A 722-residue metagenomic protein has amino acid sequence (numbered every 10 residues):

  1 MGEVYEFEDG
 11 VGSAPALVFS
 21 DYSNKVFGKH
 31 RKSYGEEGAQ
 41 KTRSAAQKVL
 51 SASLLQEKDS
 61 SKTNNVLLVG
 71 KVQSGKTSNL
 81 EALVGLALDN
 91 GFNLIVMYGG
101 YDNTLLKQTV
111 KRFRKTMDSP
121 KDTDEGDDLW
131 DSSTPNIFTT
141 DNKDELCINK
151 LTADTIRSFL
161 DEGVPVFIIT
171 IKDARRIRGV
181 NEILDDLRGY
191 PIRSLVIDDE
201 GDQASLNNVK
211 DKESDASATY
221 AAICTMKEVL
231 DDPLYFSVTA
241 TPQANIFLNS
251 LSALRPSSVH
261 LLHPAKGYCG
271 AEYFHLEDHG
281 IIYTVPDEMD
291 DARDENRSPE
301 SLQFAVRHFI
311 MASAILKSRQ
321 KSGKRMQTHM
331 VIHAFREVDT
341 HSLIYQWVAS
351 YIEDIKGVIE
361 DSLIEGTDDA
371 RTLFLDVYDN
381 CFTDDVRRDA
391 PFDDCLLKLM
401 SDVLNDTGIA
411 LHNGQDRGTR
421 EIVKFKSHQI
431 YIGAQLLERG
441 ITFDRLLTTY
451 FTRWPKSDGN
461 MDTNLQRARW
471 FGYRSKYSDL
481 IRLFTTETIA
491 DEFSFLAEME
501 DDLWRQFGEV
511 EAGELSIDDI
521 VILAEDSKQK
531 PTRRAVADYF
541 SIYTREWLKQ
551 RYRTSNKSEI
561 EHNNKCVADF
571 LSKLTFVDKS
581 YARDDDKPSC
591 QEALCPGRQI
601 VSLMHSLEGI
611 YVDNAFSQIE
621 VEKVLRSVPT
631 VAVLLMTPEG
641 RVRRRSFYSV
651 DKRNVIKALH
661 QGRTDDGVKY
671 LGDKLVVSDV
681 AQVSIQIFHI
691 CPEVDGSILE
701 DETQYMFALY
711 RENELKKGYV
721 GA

Functional and structural regions predicted by a protein language model:
F27-V69: Conserved pre-motif I regulatory segment
K76-T77: Conserved lysine of the Walker
V110, K121-I148, R193-G201, D211-K212 (+7 more regions): Conserved C-terminal RecA-like helicase domain
G126-D131, I192-D198, D202-Q203, N207-K321 (+2 more regions): Conserved P-loop NTPase catalytic core
K143-I197, S205-M226, G433-A434: Conserved RecA-like ASCE ATPase "motif II neighborhood" in helicase/translocase motors
I171, S301-G323, Q327, A334-D339 (+1 more regions): C-terminal catalytic or substrate-handling cores of phosphate/nucleotide- and metal-cofactor-dependent proteins acting
I409-D491: Conserved RecA-like P-loop NTPase helicase motor core
W454-S475, E500, E592-A722: C-terminal accessory/interaction regions of large nucleic acid-associated machines
